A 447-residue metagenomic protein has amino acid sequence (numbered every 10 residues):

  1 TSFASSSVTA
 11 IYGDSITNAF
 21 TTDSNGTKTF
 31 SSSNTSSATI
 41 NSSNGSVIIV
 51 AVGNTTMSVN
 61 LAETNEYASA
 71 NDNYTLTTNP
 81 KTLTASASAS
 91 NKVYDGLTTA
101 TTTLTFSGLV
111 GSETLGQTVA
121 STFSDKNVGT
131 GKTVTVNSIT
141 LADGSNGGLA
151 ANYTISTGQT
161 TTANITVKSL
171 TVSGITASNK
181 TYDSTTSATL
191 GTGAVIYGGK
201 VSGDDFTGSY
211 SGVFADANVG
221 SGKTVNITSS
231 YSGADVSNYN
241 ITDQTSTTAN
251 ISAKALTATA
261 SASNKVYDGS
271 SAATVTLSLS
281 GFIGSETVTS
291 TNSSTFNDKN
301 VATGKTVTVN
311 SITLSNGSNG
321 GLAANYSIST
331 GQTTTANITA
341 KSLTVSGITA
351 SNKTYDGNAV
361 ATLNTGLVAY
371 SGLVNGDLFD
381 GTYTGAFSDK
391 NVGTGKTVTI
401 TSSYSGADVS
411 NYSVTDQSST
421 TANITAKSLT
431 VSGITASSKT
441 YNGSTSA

Functional and structural regions predicted by a protein language model:
T1-A447: Short loop/turn motifs that initiate or flank beta-strands
